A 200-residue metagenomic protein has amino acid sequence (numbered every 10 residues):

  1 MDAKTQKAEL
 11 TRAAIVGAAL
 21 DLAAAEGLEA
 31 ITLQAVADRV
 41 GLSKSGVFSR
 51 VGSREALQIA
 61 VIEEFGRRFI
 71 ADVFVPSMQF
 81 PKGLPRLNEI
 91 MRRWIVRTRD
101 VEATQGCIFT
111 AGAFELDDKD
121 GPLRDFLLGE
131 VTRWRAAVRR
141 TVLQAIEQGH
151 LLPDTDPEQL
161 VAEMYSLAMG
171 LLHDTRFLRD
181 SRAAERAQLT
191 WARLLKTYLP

Functional and structural regions predicted by a protein language model:
M1-L10: N-terminal intrinsically disordered/low-complexity leader segments
D2, E89-V96, T132-Q148, L167 (+1 more regions): C-terminal peripheral helix-coil segments that are non-catalytic and often amphipathic
L10-A14, A18-A56, A60: Helix-turn-helix
A25-E29, F80, Q105, Q148: Short coil/turn segments at alpha/beta junctions that flank glycine-rich nucleotide-binding fingerprints
A60, F74-Q105, P157-M164: Hydrophobic alpha-helical connector segments
E63-I70: Short, basic, alpha-helical segments at the C-terminal edge of helix-turn-helix-like DNA-binding modules
R86, V101-P122: Amphipathic alpha-helical segments used for helix-helix packing
D125-G129, E147-E163, R182, R186: All-alpha amphipathic helical-bundle segments outside canonical DNA-binding/catalytic cores that form hydrophobic
